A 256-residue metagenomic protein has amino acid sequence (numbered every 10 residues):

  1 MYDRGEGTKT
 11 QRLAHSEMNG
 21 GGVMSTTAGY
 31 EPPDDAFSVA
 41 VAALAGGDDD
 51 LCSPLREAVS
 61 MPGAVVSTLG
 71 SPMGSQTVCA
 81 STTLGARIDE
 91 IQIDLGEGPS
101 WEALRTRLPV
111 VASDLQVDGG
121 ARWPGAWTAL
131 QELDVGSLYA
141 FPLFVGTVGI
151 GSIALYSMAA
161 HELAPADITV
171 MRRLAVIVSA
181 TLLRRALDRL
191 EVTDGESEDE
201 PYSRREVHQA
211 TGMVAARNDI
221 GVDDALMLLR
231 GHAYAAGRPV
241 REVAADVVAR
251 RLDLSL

Functional and structural regions predicted by a protein language model:
Y2-L95, V247-L256: Intrinsically disordered, low-complexity terminal regulatory regions
T68-L69, G74-T77, G85-R122, T128-G136: Regulatory sensory and allosteric helical modules in signal-transduction proteins and certain transcription factors
L115, S152-H161, A166: Short beta-strand-to-loop transition segments that serve as allosteric relay/switch motifs in sensory/regulatory domains
W127, A140, S152: Short hydrophobic/aromatic beta-strand element in the GNAT-like acyltransferase core that lines or flanks the acyl-donor
S137-F144: Short hydrophobic beta-strand micro-motif common in sensory/regulatory domains
L163-T181: Amphipathic alpha-helical "output/dimerization" segments
L187-L256: Signal-transducing coiled-coil/dimerization helices and immediately adjacent hinge/linker segments that couple sensory
